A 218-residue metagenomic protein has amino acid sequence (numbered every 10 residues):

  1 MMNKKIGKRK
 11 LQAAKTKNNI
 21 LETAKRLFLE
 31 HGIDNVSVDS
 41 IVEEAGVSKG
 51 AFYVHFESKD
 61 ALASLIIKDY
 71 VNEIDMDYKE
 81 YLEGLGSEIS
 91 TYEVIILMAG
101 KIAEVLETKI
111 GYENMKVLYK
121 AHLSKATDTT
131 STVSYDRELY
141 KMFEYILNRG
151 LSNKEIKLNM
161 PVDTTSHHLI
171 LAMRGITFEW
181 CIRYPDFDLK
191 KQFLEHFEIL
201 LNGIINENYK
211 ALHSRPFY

Functional and structural regions predicted by a protein language model:
M1-H31, N35-V47, A61: Basic, helix-initiating cap at the start of DNA-binding domains
M1-K4, L97, K101, K141 (+3 more regions): C-terminal peripheral helix-coil segments that are non-catalytic and often amphipathic
A14-E22, D34-N35, H55-K79, E83 (+2 more regions): An amphipathic alpha-helix adjacent to DNA-recognition modules
E30-I33, V54, K157: Helix-turn-helix/winged-helix DNA-binding modules
G46-F56: Short hydrophobic/aromatic patch on the recognition helix
L65, K79-K109, V162, S166-L169 (+3 more regions): Hydrophobic alpha-helical connector segments
Y81-L85, K116-H122, W180-Y184: Secondary-structure edge/capping motif, primarily at the C-terminal ends of alpha-helices and the immediately following
A103-E144, E155: Short secondary-structure transition hinges
